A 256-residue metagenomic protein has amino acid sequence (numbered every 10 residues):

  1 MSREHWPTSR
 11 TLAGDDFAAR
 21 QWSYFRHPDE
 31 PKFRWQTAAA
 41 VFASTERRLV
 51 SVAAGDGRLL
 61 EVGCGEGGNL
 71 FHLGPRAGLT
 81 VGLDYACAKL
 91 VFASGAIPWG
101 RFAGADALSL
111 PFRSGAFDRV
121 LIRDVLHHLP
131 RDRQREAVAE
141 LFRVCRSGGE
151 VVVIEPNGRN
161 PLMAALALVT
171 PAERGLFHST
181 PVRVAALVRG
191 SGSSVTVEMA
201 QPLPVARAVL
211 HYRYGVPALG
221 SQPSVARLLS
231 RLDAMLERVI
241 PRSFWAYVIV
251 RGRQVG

Functional and structural regions predicted by a protein language model:
M1-A54: Conserved class I S-adenosyl-L-methionine
D56-G65: Conserved class I S-adenosyl-L-methionine
E66-S109: Class I SAM-dependent methyltransferase SAM/SAH-binding core
L108-V120: A short acidic, Gly/Pro-enriched loop at the edge of an enzyme's catalytic core that lines a small-molecule cofactor
R135-S147: A short glycine-rich, Lys/Arg-flanked "PGG" loop and its adjoining helix->strand segment in the class I
V152-G175: Conserved class I S-adenosyl-L-methionine
F177-G192: Short alpha-helix
M199-G256: A C-terminal cap/extension of S-adenosyl-L-methionine-dependent methyltransferases that defines the acceptor-substrate
